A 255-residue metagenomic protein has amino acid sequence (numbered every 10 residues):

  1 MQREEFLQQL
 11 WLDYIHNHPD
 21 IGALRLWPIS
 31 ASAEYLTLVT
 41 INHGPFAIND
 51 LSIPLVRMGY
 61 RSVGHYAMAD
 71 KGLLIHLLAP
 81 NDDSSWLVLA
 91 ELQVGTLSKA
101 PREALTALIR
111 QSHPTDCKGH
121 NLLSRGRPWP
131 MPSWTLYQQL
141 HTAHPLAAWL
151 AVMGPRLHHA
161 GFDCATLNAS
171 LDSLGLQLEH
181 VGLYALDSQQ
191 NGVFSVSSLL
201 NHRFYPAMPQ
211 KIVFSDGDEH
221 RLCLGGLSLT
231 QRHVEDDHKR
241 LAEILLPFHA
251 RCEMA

Functional and structural regions predicted by a protein language model:
M1-S52, R57, V63-A255: Extended, well-ordered protein cores
